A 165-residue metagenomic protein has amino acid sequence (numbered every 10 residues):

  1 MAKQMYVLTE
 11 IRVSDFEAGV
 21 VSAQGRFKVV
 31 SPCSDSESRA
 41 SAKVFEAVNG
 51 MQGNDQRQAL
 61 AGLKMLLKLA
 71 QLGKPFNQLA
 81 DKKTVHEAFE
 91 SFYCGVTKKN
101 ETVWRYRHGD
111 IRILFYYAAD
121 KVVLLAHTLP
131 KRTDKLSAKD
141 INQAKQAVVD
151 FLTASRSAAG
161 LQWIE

Functional and structural regions predicted by a protein language model:
M1-D110, P130-E165: Basic, Lys/Arg-enriched alpha-helical interface segments
Y116-L125: Active-site beta-strand-loop-beta-strand hairpin of nuclease catalytic cores that positions key catalytic residues
